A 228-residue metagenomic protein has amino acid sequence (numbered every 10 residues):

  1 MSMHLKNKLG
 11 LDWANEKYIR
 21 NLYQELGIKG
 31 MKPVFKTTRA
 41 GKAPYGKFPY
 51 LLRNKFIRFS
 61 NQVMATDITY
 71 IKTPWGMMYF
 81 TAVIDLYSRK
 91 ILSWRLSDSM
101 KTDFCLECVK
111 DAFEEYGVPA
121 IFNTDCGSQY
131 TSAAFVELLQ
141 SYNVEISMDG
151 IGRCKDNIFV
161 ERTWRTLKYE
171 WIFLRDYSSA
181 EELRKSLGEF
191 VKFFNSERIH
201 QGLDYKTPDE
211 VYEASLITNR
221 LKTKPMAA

Functional and structural regions predicted by a protein language model:
M1, I19, L52, D67 (+10 more regions): Mobile genetic element proteins and their domesticated derivatives, centered on retroelements and DNA transposons
M1-S60, T207-L216: Basic, flexible linker segments flanking DNA-binding modules in nucleic acid-interacting mobile-element proteins
N15, F48, N61, F80 (+6 more regions): Hydrophobic (often cysteine-bearing) scaffold residues that line and stabilize catalytic clefts of nucleotide/cofactor
R39-A43, T124-C126, S132-V136, I146-K168 (+2 more regions): RNase H-like two-metal-ion nuclease catalytic core shared by retroviral integrases and related mobile-element nucleases
I57-L92, D98-M100: An active-site-proximal beta-strand-loop segment
K72, G76, W94-Y116, T131: Active-site beta-loop-alpha junctions of metal-dependent nucleic acid enzymes, especially the RNase H-like/DDE
Q140-V144, T166-A228: C-terminal domain-tail junction helix/linker
